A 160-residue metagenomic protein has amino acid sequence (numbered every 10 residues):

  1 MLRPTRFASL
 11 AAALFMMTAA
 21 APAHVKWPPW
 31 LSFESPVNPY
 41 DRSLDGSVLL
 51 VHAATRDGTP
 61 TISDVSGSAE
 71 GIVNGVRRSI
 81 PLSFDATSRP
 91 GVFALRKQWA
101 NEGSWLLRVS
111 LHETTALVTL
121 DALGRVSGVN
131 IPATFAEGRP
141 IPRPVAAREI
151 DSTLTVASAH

Functional and structural regions predicted by a protein language model:
M1-A11: Bacterial N-terminal signal peptides that target proteins for export
S9-A19: Bacterial N-terminal signal peptides
A23-H160: N-terminal soluble domains immediately following signal/targeting peptides that reside in extracytoplasmic
